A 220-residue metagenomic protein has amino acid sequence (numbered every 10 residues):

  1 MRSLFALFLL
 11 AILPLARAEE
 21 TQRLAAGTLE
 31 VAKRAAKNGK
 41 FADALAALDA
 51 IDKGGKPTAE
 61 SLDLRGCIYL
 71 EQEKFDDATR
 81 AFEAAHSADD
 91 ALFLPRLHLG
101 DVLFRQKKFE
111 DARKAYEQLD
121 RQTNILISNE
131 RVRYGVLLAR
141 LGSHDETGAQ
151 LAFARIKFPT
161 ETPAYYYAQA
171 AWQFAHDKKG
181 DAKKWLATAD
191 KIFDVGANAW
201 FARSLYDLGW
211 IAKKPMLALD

Functional and structural regions predicted by a protein language model:
L24-G54, L64-C67, E71: Alpha-helical segment of the N-proximal tetratricopeptide repeat
A26, E60, L94, S128-R131 (+2 more regions): Start-of-helix register in tetratricopeptide repeats
K33, C67, D101, V136-L138 (+1 more regions): Residue-level recognition of tetratricopeptide repeat
K37-N38, E71-Q72, R105-Q106, G142 (+1 more regions): Register position in tetratricopeptide repeats
D49-K56, E83-D90, Q118-L126, F153-T162 (+1 more regions): Solenoid-like repeat scaffolds
L64, H98, V132-V136: Canonical tetratricopeptide repeat
D181-D220: Terminal, low-structured helical/coil segments at or just beyond the last alpha-helical repeat
